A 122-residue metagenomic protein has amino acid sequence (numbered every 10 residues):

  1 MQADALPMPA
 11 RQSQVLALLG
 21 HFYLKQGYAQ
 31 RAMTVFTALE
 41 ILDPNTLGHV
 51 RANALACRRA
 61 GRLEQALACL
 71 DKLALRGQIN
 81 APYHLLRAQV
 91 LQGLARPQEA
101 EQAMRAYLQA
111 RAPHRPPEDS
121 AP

Functional and structural regions predicted by a protein language model:
A10-T34: Alpha-helical segment of the N-proximal tetratricopeptide repeat
L75-I79, A88-H114: TPR/TPR-like (Sel1-like) alpha-helical repeat modules
